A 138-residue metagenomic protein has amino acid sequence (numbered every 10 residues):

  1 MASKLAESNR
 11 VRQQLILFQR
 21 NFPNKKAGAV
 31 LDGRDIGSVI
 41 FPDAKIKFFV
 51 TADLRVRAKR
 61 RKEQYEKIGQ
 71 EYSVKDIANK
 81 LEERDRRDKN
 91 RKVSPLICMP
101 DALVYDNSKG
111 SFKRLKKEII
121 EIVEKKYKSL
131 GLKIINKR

Functional and structural regions predicted by a protein language model:
M1, G37-I40: RNA pseudouridine synthases
M1-A27, R55, K59, Y72-K92 (+2 more regions): ATP-dependent small-molecule kinase phosphotransfer cores that center on conserved nucleotide phosphate-binding segments
N21-N24, V39-P42, S94-C98: Conserved catalytic network of the ASCE P-loop NTPase/AAA+ motor domain
A29, K45-F49, A102-V104: Short, well-ordered beta-strand core segments
G33-D35, A52: A short beta-strand-to-loop transition that corresponds to the Sensor-1 phosphate-sensing loop of AAA+ P-loop ATPases
F41-Y65: C-terminal extensions
K62-I68, R87-R138: NTP-dependent small-molecule kinase module
